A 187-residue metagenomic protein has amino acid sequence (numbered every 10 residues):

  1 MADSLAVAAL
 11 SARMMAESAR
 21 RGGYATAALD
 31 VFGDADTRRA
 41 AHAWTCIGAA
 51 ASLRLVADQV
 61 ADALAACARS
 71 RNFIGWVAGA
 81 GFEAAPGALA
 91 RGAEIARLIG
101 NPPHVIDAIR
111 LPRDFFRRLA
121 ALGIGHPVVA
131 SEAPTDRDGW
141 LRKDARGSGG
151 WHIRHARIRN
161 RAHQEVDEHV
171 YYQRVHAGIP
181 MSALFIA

Functional and structural regions predicted by a protein language model:
M1-R110, D114: ATP-binding N-terminal substructure of ATP-dependent carboxylate-amine bond-forming enzymes
I106-A187: Active-site nucleotide/adenylate-binding loops and adjacent lid/helix of ATP-dependent enzymes
